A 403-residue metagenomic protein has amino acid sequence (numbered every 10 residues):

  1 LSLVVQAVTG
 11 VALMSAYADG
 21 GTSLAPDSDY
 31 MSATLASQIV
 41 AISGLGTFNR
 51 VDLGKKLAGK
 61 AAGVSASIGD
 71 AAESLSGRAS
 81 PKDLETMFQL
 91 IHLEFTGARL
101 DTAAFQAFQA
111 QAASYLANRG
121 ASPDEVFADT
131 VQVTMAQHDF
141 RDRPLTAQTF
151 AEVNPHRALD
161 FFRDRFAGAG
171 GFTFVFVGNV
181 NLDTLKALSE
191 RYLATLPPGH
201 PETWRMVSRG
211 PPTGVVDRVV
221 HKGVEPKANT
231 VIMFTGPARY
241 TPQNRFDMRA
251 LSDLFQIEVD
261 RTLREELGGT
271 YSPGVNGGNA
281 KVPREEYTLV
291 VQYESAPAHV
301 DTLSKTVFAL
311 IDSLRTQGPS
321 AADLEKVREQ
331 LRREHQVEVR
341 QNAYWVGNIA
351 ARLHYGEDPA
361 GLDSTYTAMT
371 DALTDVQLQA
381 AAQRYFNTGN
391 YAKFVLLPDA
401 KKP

Functional and structural regions predicted by a protein language model:
L1-T9: N- or domain-start disorder-to-order transition segments that initiate the globular core
V8-A41, L45-G97, F108-A117, S122-E152 (+5 more regions): M16 family metallopeptidases and their MPP-like homologs
S67, R163-R165, R209, V220-V224 (+2 more regions): Replace "in large, NTP-powered and nucleic-acid-processing enzymes" with "in large, NTP-powered factors and other
H138, G168, T173-A238, V339 (+1 more regions): An aromatic/glycine/proline-enriched structural segment found at the starts of mature extracellular/organellar domains
R261: Long, His/Glu/Asp-enriched segments that create or flank divalent metal/ion-associated functional microenvironments
D371-P403: In a subset of proteins, long, contiguous C-terminal domains/tails are tracked
